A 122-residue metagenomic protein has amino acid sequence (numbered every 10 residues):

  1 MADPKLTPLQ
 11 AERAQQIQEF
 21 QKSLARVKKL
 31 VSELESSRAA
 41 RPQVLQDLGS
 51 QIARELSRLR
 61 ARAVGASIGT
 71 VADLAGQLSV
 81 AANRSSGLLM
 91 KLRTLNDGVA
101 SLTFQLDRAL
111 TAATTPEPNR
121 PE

Functional and structural regions predicted by a protein language model:
M1-A2, A39, S85: Non-catalytic regulatory/interaction regions at protein termini and inter-domain linkers
A2-L34, L88-E122: Amphipathic, coiled-coil-like alpha-helical segments
E12-E19, A40-L45, R60-A66: A ubiquitous short alpha-helical element
E33-S36, A40-Q43, D47, G65 (+4 more regions): Heptad-repeat coiled-coil alpha-helices
R38, L45, T70, Q77 (+3 more regions): Residue-level signal for alpha-helical context at structural boundaries
Q46-N83: Extended, amphipathic alpha-helices with heptad-repeat/coiled-coil or helix-bundle character that serve as
